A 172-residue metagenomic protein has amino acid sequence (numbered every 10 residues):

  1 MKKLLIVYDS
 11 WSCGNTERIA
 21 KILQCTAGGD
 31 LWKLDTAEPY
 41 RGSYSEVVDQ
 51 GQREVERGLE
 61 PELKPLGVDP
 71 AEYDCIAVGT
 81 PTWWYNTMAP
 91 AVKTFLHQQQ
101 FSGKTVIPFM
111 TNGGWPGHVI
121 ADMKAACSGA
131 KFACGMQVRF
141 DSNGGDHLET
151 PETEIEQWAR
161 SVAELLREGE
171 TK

Functional and structural regions predicted by a protein language model:
M1-G79, Y85-A89, K93-H97, T153-K172: N-terminal beta1-alpha1-beta2 submodule of the flavodoxin-like/Rossmannoid cofactor-binding fold
C25, H97-G103, A125-S128: Short, conserved loop/helix-junction motifs that constitute active-site signature segments in enzyme catalytic cores
E72, G103-T105: Short acidic capping loops at alpha-helix termini that bridge into adjacent secondary structure
T80-P81, M110: Conserved strand-to-loop "acid loop" that flanks and positions the catalytic carboxylate
T105-E149: Short, glycine-/small-residue-rich phosphate/pyrophosphate-handling segment
